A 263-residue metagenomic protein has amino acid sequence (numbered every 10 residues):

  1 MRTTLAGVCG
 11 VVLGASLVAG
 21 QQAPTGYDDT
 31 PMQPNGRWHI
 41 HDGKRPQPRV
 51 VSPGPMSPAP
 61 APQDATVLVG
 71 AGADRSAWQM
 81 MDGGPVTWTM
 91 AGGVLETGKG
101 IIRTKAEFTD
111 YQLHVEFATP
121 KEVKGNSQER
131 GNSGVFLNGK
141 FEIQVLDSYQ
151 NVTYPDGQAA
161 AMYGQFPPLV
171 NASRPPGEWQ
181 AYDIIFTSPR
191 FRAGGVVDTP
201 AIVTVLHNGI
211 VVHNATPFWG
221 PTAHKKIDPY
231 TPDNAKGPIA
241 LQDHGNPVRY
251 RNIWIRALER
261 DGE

Functional and structural regions predicted by a protein language model:
M1-T4: Positively charged n-region of N-terminal signal peptides that target proteins for export
G7-S16: Bacterial N-terminal signal peptides
Q21-E263: Carbohydrate-interacting regions of secretory-pathway proteins
